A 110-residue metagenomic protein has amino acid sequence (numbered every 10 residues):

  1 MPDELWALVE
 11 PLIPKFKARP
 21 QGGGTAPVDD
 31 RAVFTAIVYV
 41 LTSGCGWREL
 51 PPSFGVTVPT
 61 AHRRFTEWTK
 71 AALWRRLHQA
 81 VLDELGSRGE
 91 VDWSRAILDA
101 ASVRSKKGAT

Functional and structural regions predicted by a protein language model:
M1-T110: Short alpha-helical elements
